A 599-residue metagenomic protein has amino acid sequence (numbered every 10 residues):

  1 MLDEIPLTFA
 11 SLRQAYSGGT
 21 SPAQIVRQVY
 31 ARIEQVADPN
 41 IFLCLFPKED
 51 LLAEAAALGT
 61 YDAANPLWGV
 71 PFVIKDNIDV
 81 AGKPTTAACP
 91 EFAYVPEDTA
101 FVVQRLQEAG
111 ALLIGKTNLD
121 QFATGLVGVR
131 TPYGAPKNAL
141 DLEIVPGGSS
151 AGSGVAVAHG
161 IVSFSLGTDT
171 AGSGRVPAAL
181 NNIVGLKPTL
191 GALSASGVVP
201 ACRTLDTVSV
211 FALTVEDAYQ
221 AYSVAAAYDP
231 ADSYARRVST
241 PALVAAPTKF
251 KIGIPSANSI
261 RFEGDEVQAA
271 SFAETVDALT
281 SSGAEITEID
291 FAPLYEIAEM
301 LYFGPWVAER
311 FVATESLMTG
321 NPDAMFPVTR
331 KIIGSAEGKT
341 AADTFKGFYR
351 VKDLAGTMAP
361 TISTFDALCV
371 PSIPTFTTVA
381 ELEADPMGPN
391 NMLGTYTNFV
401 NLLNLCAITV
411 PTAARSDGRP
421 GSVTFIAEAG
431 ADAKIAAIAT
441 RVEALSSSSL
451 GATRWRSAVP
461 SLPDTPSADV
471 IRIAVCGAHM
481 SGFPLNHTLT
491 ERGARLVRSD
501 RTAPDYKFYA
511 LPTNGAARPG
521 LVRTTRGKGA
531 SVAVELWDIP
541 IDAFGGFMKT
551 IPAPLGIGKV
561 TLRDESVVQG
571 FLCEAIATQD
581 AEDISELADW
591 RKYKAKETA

Functional and structural regions predicted by a protein language model:
M1-A56, S281, G451-S457, A599: An N-terminal boundary/leader segment
L51-A53, Y61-T131: Acidic/His- and Gly-rich active-site-bordering loop/insert found across diverse amide/peptide-bond hydrolases
L67-C89, A246-P255, P305-A359, T409-R419: Short helix-loop capping/hinge segments that flank enzyme active sites or metal/cofactor-binding pockets
A93, A235, M300-Y302, W306 (+3 more regions): Short, surface-exposed loop/helix-turn segments at secondary-structure junctions that function as lids/hinges flanking
T99-A100, Q104-A225, N401-T424: Short glycine/serine-rich loop segments
K187-A270, P293, A437-T465: A short helix-breaking turn/cap at a secondary-structure junction
T440-L445, L450-A599: Glycine-aromatic micro-motifs
